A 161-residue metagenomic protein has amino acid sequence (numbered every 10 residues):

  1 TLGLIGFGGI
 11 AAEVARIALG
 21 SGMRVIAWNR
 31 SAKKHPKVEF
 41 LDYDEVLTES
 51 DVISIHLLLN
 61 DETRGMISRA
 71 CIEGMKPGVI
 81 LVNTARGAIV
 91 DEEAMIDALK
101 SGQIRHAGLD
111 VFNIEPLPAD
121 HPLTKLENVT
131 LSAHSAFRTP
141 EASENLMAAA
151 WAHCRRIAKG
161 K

Functional and structural regions predicted by a protein language model:
T1-E13, E39-Y43: Glycine-rich NAD(P)-binding loop of Rossmann-like domains
L4, I17, E49, H153-I157: Short alpha-helical functional segments enriched in proximate histidine and acidic residues
I5, L109, A133: Active-site flanking residues adjacent to catalytic metal/cofactor-binding acidic residues
A11, K33-K34, R138: Flexible, glycine-rich phosphate/dinucleotide-binding loops and adjacent beta-alpha linkers at cofactor/substrate
A12, I96, A148-A152: Generic alpha-helical structural signal
A15, L19, L99-K100: Gly/Ala-rich phosphate-binding loop of Rossmann-like dinucleotide-binding domains, activating on the conserved
R24, R30-P122: Rossmann-like adenosine-cofactor binding region
N113-K161: C-terminal helix-to-coil terminal segments
